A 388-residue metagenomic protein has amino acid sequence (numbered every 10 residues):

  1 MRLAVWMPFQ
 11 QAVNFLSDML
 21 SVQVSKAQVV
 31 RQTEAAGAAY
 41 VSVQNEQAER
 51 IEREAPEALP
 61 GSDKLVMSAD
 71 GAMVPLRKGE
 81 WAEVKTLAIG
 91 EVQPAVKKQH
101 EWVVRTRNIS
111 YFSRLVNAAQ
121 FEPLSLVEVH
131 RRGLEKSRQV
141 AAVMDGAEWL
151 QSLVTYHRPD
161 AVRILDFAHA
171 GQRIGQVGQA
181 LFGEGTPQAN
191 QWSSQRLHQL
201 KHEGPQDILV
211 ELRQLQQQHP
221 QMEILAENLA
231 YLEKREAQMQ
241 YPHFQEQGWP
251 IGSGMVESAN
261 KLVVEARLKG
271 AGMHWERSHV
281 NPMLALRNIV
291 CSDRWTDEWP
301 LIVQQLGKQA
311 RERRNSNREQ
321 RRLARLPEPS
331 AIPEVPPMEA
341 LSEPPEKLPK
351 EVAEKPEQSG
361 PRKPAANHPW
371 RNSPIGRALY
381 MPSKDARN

Functional and structural regions predicted by a protein language model:
M1-N388: Catalytic center-proximal scaffold of phosphoryl-transfer enzymes
